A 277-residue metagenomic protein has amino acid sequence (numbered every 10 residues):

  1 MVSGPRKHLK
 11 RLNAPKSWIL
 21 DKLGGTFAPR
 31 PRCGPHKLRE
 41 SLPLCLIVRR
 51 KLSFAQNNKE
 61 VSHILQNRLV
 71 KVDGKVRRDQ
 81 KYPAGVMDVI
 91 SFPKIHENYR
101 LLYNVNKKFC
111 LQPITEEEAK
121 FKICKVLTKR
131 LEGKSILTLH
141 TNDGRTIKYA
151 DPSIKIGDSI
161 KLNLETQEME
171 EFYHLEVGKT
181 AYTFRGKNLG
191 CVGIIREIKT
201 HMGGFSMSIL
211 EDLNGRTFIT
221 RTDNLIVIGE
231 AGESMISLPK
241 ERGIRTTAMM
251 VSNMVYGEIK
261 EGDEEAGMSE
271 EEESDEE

Functional and structural regions predicted by a protein language model:
M1-E277: Ferredoxin-like alpha/beta domains used as RNA- or RNAP-binding modules
